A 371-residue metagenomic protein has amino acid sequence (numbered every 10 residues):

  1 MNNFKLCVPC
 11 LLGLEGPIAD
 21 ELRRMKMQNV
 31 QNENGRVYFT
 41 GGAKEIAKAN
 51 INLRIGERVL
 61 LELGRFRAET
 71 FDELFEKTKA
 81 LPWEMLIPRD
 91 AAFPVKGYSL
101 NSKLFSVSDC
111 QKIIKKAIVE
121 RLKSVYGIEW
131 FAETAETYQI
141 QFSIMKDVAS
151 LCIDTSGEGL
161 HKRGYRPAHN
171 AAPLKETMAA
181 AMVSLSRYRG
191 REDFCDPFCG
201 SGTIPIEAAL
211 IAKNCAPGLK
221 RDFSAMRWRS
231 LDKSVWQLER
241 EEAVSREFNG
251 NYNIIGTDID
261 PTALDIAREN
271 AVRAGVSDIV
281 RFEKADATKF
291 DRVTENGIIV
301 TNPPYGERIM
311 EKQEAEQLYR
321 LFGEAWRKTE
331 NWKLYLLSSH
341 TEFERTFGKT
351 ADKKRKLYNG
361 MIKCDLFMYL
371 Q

Functional and structural regions predicted by a protein language model:
N2-E136: Non-catalytic nucleic-acid substrate-recognition regions in nucleic-acid-modifying enzymes
C10, D258, S338: Short beta-strand/turn micro-motifs composed of small residues that flank or help shape donor/cofactor-binding pockets
Y98, M145-L185: Class I S-adenosyl-L-methionine
L100-K103, G159, P304-R308: A short, flexible beta-alpha/helix-coil linker loop
L174-D291, E307-R308, Q313-E314: Conserved S-adenosyl-L-methionine
A285-Q371: C-terminal catalytic and target-recognition region of SAM-dependent MTase-like enzymes, primarily methyltransferases
